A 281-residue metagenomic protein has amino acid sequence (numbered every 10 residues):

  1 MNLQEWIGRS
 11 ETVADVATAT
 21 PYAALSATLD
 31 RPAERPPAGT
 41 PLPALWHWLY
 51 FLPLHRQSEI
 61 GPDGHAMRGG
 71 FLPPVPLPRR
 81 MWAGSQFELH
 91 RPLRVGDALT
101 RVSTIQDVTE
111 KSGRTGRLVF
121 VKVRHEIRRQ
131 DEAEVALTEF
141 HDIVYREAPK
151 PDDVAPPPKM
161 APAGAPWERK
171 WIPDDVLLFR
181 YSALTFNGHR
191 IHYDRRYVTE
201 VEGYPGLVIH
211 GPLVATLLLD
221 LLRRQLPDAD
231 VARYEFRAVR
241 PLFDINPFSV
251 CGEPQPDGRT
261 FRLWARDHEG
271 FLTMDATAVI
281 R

Functional and structural regions predicted by a protein language model:
M1-A98, A278: Hydrophobic, proline/glycine-rich low-complexity stretches
M1-P41, P157-V214, L221-R224: A contiguous, surface-exposed recognition patch within enzymatic or periplasmic domains that forms
M1-S10, W82-P173, P241-I245, S249-R281: HotDog/MaoC-like acyl-thioester-processing domains
R9, R79, S85, T100 (+4 more regions): Short, functionally important structural connectors and interaction interfaces within domains
S10, A17, L52-H55, S85 (+8 more regions): Solvent-exposed, flexible loop/coil residues
A14, L45-F51, Q57, R68-L72 (+11 more regions): Generic secondary-structure boundary/loop-capping signal
P37-T40, R117, D230-V231: Short, surface-exposed helix-loop/turn micro-motifs enriched in polar/charged residues
V198-D257, R262-T277: Catalytic-pocket segment enriched in acidic/His residues
